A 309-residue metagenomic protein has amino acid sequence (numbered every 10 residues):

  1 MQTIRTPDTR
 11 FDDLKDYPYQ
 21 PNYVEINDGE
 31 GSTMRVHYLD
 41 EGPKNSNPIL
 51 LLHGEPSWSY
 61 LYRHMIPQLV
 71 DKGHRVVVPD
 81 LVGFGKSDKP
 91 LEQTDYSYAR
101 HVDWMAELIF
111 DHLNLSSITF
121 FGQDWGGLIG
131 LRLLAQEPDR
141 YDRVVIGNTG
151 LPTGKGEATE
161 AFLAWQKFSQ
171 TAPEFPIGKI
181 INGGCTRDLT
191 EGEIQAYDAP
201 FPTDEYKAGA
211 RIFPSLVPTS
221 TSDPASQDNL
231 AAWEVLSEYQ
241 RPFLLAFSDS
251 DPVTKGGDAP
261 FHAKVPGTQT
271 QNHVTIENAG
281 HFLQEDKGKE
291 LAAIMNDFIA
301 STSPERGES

Functional and structural regions predicted by a protein language model:
M1-E25: An N-terminal hydrophobic leader/cap segment in hydrolases
I26-S32, L39, D71, V78-G122 (+1 more regions): Active-site loop/oxyanion-hole signature of alpha/beta-hydrolase fold enzymes
L39-D88: Conserved HGGG/HGGXW glycine-rich cap/lid loop of the alpha/beta-hydrolase fold
L61-R63, S87-Q93, K155-A158, G256-G257: Conserved catalytic-core motifs of eukaryotic protein kinase domains, centered on the activation segment
S116-G156: Conserved hydrolase catalytic core segment
G154-F213, V217, T221-Q227: Helix-rich cap/lid subdomain of alpha/beta-hydrolase
F243-A279: Conserved loop-alpha-helix segment in the C-terminal half of the alpha/beta-hydrolase fold that carries the catalytic
T268-S309: Catalytic active-site module of serine/aspartate enzymes centered on a nucleophile-bearing elbow/loop
